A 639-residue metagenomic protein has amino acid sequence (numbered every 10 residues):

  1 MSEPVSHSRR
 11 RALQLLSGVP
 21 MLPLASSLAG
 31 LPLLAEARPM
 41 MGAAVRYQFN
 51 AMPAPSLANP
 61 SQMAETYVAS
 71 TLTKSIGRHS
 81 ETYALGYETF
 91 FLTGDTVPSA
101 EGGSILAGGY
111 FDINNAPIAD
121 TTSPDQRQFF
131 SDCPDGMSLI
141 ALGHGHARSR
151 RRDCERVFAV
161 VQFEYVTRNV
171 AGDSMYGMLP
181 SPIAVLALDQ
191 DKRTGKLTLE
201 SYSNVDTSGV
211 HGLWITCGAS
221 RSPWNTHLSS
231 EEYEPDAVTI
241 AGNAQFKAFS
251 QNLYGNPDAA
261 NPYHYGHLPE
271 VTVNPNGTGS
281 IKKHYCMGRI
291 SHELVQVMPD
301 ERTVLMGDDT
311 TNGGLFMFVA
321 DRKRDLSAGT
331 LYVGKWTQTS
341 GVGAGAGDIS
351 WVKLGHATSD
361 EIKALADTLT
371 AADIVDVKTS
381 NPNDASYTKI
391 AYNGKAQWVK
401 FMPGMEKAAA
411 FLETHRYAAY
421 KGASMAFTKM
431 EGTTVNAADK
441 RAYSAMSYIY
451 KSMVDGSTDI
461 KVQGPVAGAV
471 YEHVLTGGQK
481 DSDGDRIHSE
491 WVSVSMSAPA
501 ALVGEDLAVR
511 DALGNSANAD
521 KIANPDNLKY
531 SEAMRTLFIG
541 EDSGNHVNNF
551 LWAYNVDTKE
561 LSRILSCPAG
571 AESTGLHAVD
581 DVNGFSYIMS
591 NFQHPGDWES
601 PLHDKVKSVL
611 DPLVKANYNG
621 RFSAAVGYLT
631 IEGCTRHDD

Functional and structural regions predicted by a protein language model:
M1-S27, L34: N-terminal secretory signal peptides
L22-A25, L34, R38-D639: Conserved small-residue
